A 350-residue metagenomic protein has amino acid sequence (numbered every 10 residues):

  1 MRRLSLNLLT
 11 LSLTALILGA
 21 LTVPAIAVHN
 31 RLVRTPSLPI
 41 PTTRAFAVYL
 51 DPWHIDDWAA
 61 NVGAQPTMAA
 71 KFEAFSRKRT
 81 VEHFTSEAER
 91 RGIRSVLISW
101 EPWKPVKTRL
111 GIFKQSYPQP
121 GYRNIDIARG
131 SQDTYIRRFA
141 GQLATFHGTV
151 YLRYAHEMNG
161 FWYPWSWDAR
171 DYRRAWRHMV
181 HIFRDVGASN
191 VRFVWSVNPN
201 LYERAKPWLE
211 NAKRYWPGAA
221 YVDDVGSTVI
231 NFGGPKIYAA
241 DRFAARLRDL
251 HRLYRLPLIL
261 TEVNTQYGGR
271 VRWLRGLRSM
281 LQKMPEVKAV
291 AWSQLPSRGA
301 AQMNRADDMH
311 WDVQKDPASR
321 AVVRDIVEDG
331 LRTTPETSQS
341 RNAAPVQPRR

Functional and structural regions predicted by a protein language model:
V28-R77, P345: Boundary/entry segment of secreted carbohydrate-active catalytic domains
R34, L38-P52, T261-R349: Substrate-binding cleft of secreted/luminal carbohydrate-active enzymes
D57-A64, T80-I98, P105, F139-H147 (+3 more regions): Acidic (Asp/Glu)-rich catalytic clusters
A64-A74, A212-Y238, S293-L295: Aromatic- and acid-rich polysaccharide-binding/catalytic face of secreted or lumenal carbohydrate-active enzymes
T80-W195, W292-S293, M309-Q314, V323 (+2 more regions): Substrate-binding cleft of extracellular glycoside hydrolase catalytic domains
F84-E101, Y221, S227-G269: Glycoside hydrolase catalytic-domain groove-lining segments
F183-L209, R255-G268, A289-W292: Aromatic-lined carbohydrate-recognition surfaces of secreted/lumenal glycan-active proteins
L201-A220, R270-L277: Distinct, well-ordered alpha-helical segments
